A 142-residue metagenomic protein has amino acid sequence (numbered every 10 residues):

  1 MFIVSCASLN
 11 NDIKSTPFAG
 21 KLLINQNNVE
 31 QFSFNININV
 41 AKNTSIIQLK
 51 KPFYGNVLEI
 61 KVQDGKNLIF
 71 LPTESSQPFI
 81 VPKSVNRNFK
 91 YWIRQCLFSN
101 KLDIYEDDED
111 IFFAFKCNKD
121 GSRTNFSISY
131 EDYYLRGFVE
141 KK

Functional and structural regions predicted by a protein language model:
F2-S5: C-terminal motif of bacterial Sec signal peptides marking the signal peptidase cleavage site
A7-N10: Bacterial signal peptide processing site
D12-I13, L102: Secreted/processed peptides and extracellular or luminal domains of membrane proteins
I13-P17, Q31, G121-R123: A general secondary-structure signal for short beta-strands and their flanking turns/coil in non-transmembrane regions
F18-A19, L23-E59: Post-signal-peptide N-terminal segment of Sec-exported extracytoplasmic proteins
A19, N37-N43, E59-L68, T73-E74 (+1 more regions): Beta-strand-dominated lipid-handling architectures at cellular/organellar boundaries
K42-I46, K66, G121-N125: A generic structural signal for beta-strand entry/edge sites
I69-K142: Mature, soluble, non-transmembrane domains
